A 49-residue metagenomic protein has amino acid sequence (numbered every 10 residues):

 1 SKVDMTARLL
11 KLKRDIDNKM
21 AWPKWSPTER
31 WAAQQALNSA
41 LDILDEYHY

Functional and structural regions predicted by a protein language model:
A7-Y49: Short, charge-rich amphipathic interface segments used for partner binding and complex assembly
